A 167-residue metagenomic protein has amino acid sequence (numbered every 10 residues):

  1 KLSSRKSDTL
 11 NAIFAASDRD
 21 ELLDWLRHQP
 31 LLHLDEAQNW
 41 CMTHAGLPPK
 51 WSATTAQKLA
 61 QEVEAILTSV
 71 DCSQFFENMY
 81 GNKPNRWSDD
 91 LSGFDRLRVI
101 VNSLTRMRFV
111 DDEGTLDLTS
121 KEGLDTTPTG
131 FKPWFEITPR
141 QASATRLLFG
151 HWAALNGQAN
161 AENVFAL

Functional and structural regions predicted by a protein language model:
K1-G93: Active-site neighborhood of divalent metal-dependent phosphoester bond hydrolases
D18, F109-D112, G157: Residue-level recognition of short, well-ordered coil/turn positions that link secondary-structure elements
L22, Q38-C41, I100, A144-R146 (+1 more regions): A generic secondary-structure signal marking the coil-to-beta-strand transition
H28-H33, A65-F149: His/acidic metal-ligating clusters that form di-metal
W51, A56-E64, P128-L167: Conserved beta-sheet core of the metallophosphoesterase superfamily
